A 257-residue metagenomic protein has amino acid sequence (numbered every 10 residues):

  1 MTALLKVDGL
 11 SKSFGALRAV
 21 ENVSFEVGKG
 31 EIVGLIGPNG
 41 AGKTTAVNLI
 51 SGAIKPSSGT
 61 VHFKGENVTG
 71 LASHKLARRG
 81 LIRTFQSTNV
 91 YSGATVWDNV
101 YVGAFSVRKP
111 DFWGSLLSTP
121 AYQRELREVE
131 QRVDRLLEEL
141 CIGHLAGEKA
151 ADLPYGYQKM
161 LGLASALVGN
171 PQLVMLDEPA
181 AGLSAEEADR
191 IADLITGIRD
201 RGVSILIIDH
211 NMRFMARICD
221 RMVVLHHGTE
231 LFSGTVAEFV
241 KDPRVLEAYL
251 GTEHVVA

Functional and structural regions predicted by a protein language model:
T2-A257: Glycine-rich phosphate-binding loops of nucleotide-dependent enzymes
